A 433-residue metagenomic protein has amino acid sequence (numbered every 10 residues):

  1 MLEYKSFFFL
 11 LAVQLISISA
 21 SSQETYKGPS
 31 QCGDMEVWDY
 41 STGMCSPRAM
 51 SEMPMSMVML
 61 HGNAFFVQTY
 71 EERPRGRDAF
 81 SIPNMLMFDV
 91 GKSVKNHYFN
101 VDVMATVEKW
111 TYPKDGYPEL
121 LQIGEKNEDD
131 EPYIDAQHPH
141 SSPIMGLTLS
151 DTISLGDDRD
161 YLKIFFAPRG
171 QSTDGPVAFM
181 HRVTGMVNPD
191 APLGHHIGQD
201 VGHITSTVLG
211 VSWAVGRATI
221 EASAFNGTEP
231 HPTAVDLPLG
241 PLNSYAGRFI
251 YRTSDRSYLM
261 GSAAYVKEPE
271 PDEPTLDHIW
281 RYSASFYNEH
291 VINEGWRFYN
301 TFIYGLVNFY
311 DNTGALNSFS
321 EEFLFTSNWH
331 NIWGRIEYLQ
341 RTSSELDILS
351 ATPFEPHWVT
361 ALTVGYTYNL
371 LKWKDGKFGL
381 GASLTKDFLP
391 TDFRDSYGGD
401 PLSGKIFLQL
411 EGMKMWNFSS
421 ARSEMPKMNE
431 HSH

Functional and structural regions predicted by a protein language model:
S56, D78-L86, S141-L147, H203-T207 (+6 more regions): Residues that define the transmembrane beta-barrel architecture of outer-membrane proteins
L60, A64-Q68, V101-V107, I164-P168 (+7 more regions): Transmembrane beta-barrel strands of outer-membrane/channel proteins
V67-P74, E108-W110, R169-T173, P192 (+9 more regions): Sequence/structural signature of outer-membrane beta-barrel proteins
L86-K92, L147-I153, L209-V215, A222 (+6 more regions): Residues on the lipid-exposed face of transmembrane beta-strands in outer-membrane beta-barrel proteins
K95-N100, D157-L162, R217-E221, D255-G261 (+4 more regions): Repeated loop/turn-to-beta-strand initiation elements of outer-membrane beta-barrel proteins
W110-Y117, E125-S141, A263-D272, D277 (+2 more regions): Outer-membrane beta-barrel translocator/channel fold
K114-I250: Surface-exposed coil loops of outer-membrane beta-barrel proteins
V364, G398-H433: Outer-membrane beta-barrel "beta-signal"
